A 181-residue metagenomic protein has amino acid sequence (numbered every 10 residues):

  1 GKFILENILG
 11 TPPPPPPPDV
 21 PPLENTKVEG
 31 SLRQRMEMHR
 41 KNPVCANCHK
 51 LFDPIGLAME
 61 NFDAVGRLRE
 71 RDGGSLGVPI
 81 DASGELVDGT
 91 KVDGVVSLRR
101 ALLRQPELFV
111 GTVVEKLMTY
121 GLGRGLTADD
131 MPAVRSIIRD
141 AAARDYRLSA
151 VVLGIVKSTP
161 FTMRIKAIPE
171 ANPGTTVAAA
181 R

Functional and structural regions predicted by a protein language model:
G1-E115, T119, M131-A142, L153-R181: Active-site substrate-binding loop specific to GH73 endo-beta-N-acetylglucosaminidase modules in bacterial autolysins
G121-G125: Core structural elements
S149-A150: Alpha-helical scaffolds flanking conserved acidic
